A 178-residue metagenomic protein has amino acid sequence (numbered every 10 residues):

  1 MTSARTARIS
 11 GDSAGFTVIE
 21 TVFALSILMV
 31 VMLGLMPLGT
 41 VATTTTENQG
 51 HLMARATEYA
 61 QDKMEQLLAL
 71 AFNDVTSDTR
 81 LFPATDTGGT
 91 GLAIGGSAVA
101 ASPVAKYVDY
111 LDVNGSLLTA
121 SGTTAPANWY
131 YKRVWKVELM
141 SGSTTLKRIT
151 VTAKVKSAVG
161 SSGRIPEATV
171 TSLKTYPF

Functional and structural regions predicted by a protein language model:
M1-F16: N-terminal leader/signal peptides at the extreme start of proteins
F16-Q61: Aliphatic-rich helix starts adjacent to a transmembrane/signal segment
H51-F178: Low-complexity, Gly/Pro-rich coil/beta segments used as flexible assembly/activation regions
